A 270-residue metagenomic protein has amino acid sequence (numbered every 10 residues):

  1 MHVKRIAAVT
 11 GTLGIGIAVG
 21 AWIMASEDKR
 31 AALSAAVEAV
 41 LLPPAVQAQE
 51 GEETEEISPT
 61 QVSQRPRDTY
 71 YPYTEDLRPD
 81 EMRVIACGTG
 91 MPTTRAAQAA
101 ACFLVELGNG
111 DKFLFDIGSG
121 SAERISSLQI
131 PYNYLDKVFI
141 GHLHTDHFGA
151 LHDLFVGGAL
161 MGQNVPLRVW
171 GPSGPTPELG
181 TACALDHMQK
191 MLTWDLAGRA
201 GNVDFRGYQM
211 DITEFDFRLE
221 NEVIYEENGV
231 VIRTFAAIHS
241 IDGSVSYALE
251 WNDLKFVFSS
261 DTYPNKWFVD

Functional and structural regions predicted by a protein language model:
H2-V9, G14-V257, Y263-K266: Binuclear metal-dependent hydrolase catalytic cores
